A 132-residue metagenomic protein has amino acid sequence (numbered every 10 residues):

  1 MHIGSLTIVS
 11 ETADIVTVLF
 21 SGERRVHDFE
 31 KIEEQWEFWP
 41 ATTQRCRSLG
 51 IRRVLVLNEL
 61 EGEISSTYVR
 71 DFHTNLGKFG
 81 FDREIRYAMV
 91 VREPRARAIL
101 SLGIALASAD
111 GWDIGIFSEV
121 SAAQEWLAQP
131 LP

Functional and structural regions predicted by a protein language model:
H2-P132: Amphipathic, Lys/Arg-enriched alpha-helical "gate/interface" segment within cytosolic domains that mediates
